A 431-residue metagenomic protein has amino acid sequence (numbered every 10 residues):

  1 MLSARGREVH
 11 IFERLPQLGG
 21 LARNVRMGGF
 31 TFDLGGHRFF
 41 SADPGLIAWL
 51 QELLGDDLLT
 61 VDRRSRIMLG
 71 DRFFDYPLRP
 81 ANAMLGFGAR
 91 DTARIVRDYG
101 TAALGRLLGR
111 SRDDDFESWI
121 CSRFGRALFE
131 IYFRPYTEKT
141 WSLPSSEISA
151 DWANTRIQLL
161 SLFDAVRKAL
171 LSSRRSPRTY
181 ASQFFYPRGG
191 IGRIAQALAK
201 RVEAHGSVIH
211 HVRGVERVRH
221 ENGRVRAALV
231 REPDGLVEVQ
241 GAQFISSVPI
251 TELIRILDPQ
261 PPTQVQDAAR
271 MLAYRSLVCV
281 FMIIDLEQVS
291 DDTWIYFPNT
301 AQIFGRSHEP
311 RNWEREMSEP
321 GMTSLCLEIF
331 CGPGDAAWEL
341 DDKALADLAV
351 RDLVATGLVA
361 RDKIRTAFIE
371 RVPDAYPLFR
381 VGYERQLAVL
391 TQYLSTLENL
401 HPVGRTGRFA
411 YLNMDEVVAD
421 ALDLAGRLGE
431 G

Functional and structural regions predicted by a protein language model:
S3-M27: Glycine-rich FAD pyrophosphate-binding loop
G28-L108: Dinucleotide-binding Rossmann-like beta1-alpha1 core, especially the glycine-rich loop that anchors the ADP
G45-Y76, R123-E130, R201-H211, E216-R226: Feature captures the FAD/FMN-dependent oxidoreductase FAD-binding
A83, R94-R97, T101-V218, Q240: Active-site/ligand-binding neighborhood in enzyme catalytic cores
R213-D362, E370, E384, A388-T396: Mid-domain catalytic core of redox enzymes that form a hydrophobic substrate pocket/lid adjacent to a catalytic redox
S324-C326, L390-Y411, E416, D420: Short FAD-binding loop at a beta-strand-to-alpha-helix junction that anchors the flavin cofactor in diverse
I369-P373, G429-G431: Active-site-proximal substrate-binding core of FAD-dependent oxidoreductases
V418-G431: Internal hydrophobic alpha-helix adjacent to the cofactor/substrate pocket in enzyme cavities
